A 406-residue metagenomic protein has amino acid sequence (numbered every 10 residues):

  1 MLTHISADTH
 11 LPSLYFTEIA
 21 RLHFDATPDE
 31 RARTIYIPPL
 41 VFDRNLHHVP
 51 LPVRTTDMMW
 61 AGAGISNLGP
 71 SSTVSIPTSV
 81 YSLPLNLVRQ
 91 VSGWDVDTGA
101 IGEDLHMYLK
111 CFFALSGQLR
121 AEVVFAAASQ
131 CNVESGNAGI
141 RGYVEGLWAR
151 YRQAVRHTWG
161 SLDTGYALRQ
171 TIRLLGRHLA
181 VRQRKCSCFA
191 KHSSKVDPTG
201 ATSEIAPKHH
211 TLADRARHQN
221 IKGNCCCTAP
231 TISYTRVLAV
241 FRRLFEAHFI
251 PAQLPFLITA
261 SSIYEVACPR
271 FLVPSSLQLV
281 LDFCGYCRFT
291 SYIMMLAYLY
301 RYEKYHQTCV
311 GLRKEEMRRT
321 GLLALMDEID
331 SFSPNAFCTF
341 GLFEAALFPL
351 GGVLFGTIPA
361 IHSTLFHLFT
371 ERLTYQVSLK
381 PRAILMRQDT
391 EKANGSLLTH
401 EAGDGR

Functional and structural regions predicted by a protein language model:
M1, Y108-L109: Short, conserved alpha-helix that lines the donor NDP-sugar binding/gating region of sugar-transfer enzymes
M1-P12: Short beta-strand-to-loop acidic/aromatic patch adjacent to the donor-nucleotide binding site
S13-I101, H106, F112-S116, V123-Y166: Long helical/loop segments within the catalytic core of UDP-sugar-dependent glycosyltransferases, especially the large
H106, F112-P274, G352, L385: C-terminal catalytic/acceptor-binding lobe
D197-E204, T231-F369: Membrane-embedded multi-pass helical conduit in multi-pass membrane proteins, especially envelope-biosynthetic
A360-E391: Hydrophobic alpha-helical transmembrane segments and immediately flanking/interface helices in integral membrane
A402-R406: Intrinsically disordered, low-complexity cytosolic terminal tails
